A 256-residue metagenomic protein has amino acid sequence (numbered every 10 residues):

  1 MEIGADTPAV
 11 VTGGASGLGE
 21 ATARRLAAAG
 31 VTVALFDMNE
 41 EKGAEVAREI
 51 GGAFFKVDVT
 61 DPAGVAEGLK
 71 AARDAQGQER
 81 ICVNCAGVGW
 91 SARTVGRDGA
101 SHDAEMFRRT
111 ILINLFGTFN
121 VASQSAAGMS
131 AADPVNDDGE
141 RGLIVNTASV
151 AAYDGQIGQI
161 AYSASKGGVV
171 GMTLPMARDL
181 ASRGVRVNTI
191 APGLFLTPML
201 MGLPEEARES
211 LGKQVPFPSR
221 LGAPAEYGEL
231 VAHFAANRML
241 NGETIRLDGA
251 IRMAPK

Functional and structural regions predicted by a protein language model:
E40-E41, V57-L69, A104: The beta1-alpha1 cofactor-binding region of Rossmann-like NAD(H)/NADP(H)-dependent oxidoreductases
V88, A100-N120, V145, V169: Catalytic Tyr-X3-Lys loop
G89-R108, A127, A131-D137, G158-A161 (+2 more regions): Conserved mid-core segment of classical short-chain dehydrogenase/reductases
A122, S165, T173: Active-site helix of classical SDR
A127, A177-D179: Alpha-helical segment proximal to the catalytic Tyr-Lys
S149: Residue(s) in the substrate-gating loop at a strand-loop-helix junction that position the organic substrate next
A181, R186, L240-E243: Short, small/polar-rich loop/turn modules that mediate ligand/substrate recognition or access, typified
A223-L247, R252: C-terminal substrate-recognition "lid" of short-chain dehydrogenase/reductases
